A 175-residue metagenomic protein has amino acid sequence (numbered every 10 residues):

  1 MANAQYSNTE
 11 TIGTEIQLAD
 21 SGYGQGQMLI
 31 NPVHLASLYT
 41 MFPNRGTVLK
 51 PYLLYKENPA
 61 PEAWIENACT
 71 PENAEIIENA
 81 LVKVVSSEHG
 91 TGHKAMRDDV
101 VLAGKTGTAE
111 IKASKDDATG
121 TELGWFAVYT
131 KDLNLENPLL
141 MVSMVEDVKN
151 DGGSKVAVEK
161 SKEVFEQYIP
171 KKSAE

Functional and structural regions predicted by a protein language model:
M1-V145, G153, A174: Beta-lactam-recognizing serine transpeptidase/beta-lactamase-like catalytic domain environment
P59-P61, V158-E175: Short, gly/Ser/Thr-rich active-site loops of penicillin-recognizing serine hydrolases
